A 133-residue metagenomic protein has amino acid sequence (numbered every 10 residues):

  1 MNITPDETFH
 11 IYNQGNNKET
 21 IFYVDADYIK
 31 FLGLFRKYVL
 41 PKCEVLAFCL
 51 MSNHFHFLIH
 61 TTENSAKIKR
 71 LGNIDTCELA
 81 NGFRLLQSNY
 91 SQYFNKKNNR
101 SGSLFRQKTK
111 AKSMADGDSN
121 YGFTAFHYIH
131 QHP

Functional and structural regions predicted by a protein language model:
M1-P133: Short catalytic/metal-binding and nucleic-acid-binding patches
